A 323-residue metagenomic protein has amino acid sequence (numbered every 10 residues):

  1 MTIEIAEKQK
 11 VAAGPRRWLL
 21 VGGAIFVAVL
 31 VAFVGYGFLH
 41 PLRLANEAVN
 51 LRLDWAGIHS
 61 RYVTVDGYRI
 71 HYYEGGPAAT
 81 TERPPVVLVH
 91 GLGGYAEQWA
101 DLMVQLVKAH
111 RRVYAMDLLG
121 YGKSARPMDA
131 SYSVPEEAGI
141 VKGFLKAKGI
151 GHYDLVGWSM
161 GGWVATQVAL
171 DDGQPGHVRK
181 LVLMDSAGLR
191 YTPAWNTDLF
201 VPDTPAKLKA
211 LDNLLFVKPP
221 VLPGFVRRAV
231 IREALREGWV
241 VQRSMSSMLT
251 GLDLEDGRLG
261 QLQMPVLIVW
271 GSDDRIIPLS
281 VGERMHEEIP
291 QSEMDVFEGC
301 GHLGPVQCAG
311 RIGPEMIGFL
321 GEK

Functional and structural regions predicted by a protein language model:
T2-P84, K108-R111, G151, G321-K323: Alpha/beta-hydrolase fold catalytic core
L39-L44, L199-Q263: Conserved alpha/beta-hydrolase catalytic His-Asp/Glu region
V63-Y68, Y73-G76, A115-V156, P314: Active-site loop/oxyanion-hole signature of alpha/beta-hydrolase fold enzymes
G75-K123: Conserved HGGG/HGGXW glycine-rich cap/lid loop of the alpha/beta-hydrolase fold
W163-D171, V178-K209: Flexible "cap/lid" loop of the alpha/beta hydrolase fold
L262, I268-W270, D274: Short beta-strand/loop motif that positions the catalytic acidic residue of the alpha/beta-hydrolase fold
H286-L303: Catalytic histidine neighborhood in serine/cysteine hydrolases with alpha/beta-hydrolase-type architecture
C300-G313: Catalytic histidine-centered segment of alpha/beta-hydrolase-like enzymes
